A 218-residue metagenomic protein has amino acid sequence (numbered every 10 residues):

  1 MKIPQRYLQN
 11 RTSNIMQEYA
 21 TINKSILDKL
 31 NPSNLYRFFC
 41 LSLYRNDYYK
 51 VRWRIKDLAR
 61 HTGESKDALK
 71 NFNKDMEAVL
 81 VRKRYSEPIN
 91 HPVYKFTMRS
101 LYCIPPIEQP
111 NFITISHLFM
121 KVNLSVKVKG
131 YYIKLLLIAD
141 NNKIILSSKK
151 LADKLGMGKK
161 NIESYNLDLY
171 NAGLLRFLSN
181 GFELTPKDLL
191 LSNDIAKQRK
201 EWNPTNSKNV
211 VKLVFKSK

Functional and structural regions predicted by a protein language model:
M1-K218: Electropositive, intrinsically flexible nucleic-acid-contacting patches
